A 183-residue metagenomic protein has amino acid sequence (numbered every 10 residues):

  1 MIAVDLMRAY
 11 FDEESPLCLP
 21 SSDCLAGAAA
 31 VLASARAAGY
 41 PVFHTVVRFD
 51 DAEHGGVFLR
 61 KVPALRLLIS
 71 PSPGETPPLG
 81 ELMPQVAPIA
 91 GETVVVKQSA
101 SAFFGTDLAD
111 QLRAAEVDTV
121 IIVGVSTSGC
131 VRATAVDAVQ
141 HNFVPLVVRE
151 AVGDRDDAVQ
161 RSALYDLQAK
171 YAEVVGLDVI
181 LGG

Functional and structural regions predicted by a protein language model:
M1-I89: Active-site acidic carboxylates
A30-A38, P63-G183: Active-site-adjacent betaalpha module
